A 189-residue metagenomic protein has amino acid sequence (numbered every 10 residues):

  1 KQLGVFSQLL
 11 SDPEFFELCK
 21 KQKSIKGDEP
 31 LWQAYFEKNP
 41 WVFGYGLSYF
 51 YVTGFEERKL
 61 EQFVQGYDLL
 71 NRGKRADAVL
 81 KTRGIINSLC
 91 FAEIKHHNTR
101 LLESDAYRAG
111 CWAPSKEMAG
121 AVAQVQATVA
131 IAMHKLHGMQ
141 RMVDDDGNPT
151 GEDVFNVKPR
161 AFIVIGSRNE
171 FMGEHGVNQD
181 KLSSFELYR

Functional and structural regions predicted by a protein language model:
K1-R189: Charged, terminal alpha-helix-loop-beta segments that serve as non-catalytic nucleic-acid engagement and/or assembly
